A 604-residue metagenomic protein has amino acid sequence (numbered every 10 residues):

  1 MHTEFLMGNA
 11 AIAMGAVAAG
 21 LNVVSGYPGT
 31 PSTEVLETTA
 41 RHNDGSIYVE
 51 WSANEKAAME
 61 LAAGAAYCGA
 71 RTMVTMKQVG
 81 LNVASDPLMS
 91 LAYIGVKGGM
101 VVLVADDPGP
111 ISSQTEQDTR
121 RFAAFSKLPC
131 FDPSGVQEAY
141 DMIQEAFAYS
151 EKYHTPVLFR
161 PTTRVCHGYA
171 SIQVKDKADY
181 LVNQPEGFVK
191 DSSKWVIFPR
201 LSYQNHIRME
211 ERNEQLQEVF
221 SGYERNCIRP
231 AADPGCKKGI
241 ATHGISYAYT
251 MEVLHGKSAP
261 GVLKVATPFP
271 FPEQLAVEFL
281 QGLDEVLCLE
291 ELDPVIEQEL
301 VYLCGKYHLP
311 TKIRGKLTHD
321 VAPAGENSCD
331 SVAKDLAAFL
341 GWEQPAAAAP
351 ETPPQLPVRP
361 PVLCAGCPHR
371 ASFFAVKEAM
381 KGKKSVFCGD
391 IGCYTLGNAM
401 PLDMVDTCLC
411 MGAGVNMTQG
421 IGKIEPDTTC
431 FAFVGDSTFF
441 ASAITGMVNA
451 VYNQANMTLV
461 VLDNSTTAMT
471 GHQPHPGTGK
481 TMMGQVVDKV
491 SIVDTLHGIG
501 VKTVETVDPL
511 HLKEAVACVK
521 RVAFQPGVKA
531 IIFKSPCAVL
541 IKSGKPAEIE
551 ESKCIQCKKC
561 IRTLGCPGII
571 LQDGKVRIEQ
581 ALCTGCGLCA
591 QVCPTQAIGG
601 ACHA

Functional and structural regions predicted by a protein language model:
M1-N9, A19, P133, Q137-L363 (+4 more regions): Flexible, low-complexity linker and terminal segments
M1-V136, R164, A231-D233, A259 (+1 more regions): Thiamine diphosphate
V35-T38, L61-A63, A84-L88, P110-Q117 (+15 more regions): Short acidic, glycine/serine/threonine-rich loops at helix termini
D44-S52, I94-A105, V182-K190, Y452-S465 (+2 more regions): A glycine-rich helix N-cap at a beta->alpha junction
S46-I47, A105-G109, S126-F131, D284 (+7 more regions): Short beta-alpha connecting loops at secondary-structure transitions that line or flank enzyme active sites
D107-P156, T162, V189-K194, R200 (+4 more regions): Conserved thiamine diphosphate
S112, N398-I532, K542-S543: Thiamine diphosphate
